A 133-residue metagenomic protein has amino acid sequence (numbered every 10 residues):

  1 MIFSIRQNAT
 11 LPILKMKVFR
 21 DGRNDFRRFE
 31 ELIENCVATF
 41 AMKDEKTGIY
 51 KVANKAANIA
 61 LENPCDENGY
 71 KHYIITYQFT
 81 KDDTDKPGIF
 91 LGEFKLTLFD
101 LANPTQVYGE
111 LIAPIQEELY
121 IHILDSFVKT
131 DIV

Functional and structural regions predicted by a protein language model:
M1-V133: Contiguous segments within soluble domain cores/interaction surfaces
